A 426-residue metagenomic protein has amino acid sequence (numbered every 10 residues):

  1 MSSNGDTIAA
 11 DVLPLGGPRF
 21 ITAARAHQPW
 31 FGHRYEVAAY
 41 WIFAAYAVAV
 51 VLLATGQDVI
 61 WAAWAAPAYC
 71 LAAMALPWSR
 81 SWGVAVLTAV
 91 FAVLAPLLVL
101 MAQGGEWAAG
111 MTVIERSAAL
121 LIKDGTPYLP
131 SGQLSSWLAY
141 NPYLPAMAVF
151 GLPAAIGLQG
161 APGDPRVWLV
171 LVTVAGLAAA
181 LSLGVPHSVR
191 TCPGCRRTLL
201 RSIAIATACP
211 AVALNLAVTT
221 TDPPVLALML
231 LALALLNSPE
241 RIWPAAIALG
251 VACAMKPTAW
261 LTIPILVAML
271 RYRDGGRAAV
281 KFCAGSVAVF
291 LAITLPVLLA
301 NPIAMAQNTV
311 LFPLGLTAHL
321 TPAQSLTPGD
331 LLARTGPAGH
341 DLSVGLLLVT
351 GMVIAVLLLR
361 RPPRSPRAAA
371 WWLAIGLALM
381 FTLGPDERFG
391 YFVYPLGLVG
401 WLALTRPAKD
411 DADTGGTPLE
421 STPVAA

Functional and structural regions predicted by a protein language model:
S2-L233, L270-F392, L402-T405: Primarily membrane-embedded glycan-assembly and transfer machineries that use lipid-linked glycans
D124-G125, P239, C253: Hydrophobic alpha-helical elements and their junctions with loops/disorder across both membrane and soluble proteins
I203, L216, P244, G250-V251: Hydrophobic/aromatic side chains embedded in well-ordered alpha-helices
L228, W243-I247, I263, I375: The feature captures the transmembrane alpha-helix scaffold of multi-pass secondary transporters
L236-A245, M269-A278, A403-A426: Membrane-interface junctions at the ends of membrane-embedded or membrane-associated helices
I247-R271, A292, P385-Y391: Transmembrane helices and adjacent periplasmic/lumenal helix-loop junctions of polyprenol-phosphate-dependent
V393-L396, D411: Composition- and surface-driven signal marking solvent-exposed, interaction-prone regions in large proteins
